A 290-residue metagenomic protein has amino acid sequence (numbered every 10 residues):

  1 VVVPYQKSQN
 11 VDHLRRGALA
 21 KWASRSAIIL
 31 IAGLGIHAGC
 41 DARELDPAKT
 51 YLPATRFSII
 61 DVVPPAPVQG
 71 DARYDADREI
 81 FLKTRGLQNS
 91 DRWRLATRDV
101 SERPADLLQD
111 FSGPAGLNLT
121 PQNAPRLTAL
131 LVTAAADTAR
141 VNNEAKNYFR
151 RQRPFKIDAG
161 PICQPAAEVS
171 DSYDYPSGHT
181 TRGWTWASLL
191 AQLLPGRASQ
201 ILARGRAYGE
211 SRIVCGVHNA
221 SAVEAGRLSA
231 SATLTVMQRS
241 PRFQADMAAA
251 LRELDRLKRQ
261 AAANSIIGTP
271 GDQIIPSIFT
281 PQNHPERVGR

Functional and structural regions predicted by a protein language model:
V1-K21: N-terminal secretory signal peptides that target proteins for export/translocation
K21, Y175, H218: Catalytic tyrosine of NAD(P)H-dependent dehydrogenase/reductases that use a Tyr as the general acid/base
R25-G35: Bacterial N-terminal signal peptides
L34-D46: Bacterial Sec-dependent signal peptides at the C-terminal "C-region" and cleavage site
R43-V214, D246, L257, F279 (+1 more regions): Hydrophobic alpha-helical bundle signature of multipass membrane enzymes
L189-L193, A232-V236, S240: Active-site catalytic microenvironments for nucleophilic, acid-base chemistry
Y208-V236: Interfacial helix-loop-helix junctions of multi-pass membrane proteins
R242-R290: Acidic, carboxylate-rich catalytic segments that either coordinate divalent cations
